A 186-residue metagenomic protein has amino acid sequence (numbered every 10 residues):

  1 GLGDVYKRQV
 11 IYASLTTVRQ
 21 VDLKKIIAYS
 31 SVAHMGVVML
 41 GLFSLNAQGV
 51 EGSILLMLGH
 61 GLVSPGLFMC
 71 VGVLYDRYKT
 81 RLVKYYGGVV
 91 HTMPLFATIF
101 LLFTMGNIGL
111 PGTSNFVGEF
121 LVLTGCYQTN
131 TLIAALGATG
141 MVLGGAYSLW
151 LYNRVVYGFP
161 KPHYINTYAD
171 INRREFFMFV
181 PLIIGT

Functional and structural regions predicted by a protein language model:
G1, T16-R81: Alpha-helical multi-pass transmembrane bundles of energy-transducing inner-membrane proteins
L2-Y6: Short, small-residue-biased leader/transition segments that mark boundaries at the very start of proteins
R8, A47, V90-I99, T129-I133 (+1 more regions): Membrane-interfacial loop-to-helix junctions in multi-pass transporters
I11, L55-G59, V71, A135-L143: Hydrophobic alpha-helical transmembrane segments of multi-pass membrane proteins
L40-L45, E119-A134: Interfacial segments of multi-pass membrane proteins
K84-H91, V122-G125: Short amphipathic alpha-helical coupling elements at transmembrane boundaries
M93-L95, L149-T186: Cytoplasmic/organellar membrane-interface segments at the starts of transmembrane helices in multi-pass inner-membrane
L101, T131-L151: Alpha-helical transmembrane segments of multi-pass integral membrane proteins
